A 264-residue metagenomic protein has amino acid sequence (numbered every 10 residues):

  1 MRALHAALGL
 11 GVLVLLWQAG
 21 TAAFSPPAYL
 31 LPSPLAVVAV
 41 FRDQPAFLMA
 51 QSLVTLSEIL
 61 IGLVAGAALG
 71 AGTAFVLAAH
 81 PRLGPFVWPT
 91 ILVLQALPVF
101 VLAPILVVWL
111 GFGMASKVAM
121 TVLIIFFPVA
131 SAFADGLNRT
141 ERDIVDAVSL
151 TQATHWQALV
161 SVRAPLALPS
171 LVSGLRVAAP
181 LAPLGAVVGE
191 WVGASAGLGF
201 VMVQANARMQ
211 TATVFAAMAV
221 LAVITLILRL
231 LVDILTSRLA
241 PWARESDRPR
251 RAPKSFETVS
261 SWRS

Functional and structural regions predicted by a protein language model:
M1-F24: N-terminal signal-anchor transmembrane alpha helix
A23-A65: Periplasmic/extracellular loop-to-transmembrane helix junction in inner-membrane transport proteins
I61-I91: Transmembrane-helix boundary motif in ABC transporter permease subunits
P81, N138, P169, F215-S264: C-terminal transmembrane helix and the adjacent membrane-cytosol boundary/short C-terminal tail of inner/organellar
L92-P128, D135-G136: Generic hydrophobic transmembrane alpha-helix motif, especially the helices
V108, L184-L221, A240-R250: Glycine-rich helix-loop "coupling/hinge" segments at transmembrane-helix boundaries in multipass transporters
A119-L123, W156-G189, A216, V220-L221 (+2 more regions): Transmembrane alpha-helices
A132, G136-V177, L198, M202: Short cytoplasmic-facing helical segments at TM-TM junctions of multi-pass membrane proteins
